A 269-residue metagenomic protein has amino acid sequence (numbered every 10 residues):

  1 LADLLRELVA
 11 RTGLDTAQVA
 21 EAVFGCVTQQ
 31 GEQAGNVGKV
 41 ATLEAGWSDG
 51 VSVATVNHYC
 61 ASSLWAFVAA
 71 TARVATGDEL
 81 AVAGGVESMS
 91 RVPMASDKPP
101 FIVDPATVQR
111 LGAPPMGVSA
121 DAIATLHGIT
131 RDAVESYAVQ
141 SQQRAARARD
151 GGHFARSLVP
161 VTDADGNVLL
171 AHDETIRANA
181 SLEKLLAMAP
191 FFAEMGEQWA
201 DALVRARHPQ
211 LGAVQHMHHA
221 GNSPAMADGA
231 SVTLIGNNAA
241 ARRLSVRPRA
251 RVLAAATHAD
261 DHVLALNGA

Functional and structural regions predicted by a protein language model:
L1-G13, V37-A41, A66, G117-I123 (+3 more regions): Short, well-ordered amphipathic alpha-helical segments that serve as non-catalytic structural scaffolds within diverse
L1-L80, G84-I102, L158-H172, V263: Conserved beta-ketoacyl condensing-enzyme motif
R11, S136-N238, R243: N-terminal extracellular/periplasmic Venus flytrap/periplasmic-binding protein-like
A20-A22, E79-V82, P224, V232-T233 (+1 more regions): Structural motif
A22, C26-E79, L111-D121, N179 (+1 more regions): Conserved catalytic cysteine-centered active-site region of acyl-thioester-dependent Claisen-condensing enzymes
V56-V86, A124-F154, T233-A240: Active-site-proximal alpha-helical scaffold in enzymes
S96-A133: A glycine/threonine-rich phosphate-anchoring loop and its flanking beta-alpha core in nucleotide/phosphate-binding
N238-A269: Glycine- and Gly-Pro-enriched alpha-helical subdomains that act as flexible, kink-prone "lid/hinge" or packing modules
